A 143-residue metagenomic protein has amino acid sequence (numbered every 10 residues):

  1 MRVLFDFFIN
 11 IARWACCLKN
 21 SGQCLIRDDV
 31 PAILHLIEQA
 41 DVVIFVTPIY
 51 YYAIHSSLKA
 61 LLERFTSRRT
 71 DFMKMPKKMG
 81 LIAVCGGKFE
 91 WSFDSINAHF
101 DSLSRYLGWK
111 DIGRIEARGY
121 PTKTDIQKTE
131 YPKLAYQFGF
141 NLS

Functional and structural regions predicted by a protein language model:
M1-T47, Y52-R68, E116, T124-D125 (+1 more regions): N-terminal beta1-alpha1-beta2 submodule of the flavodoxin-like/Rossmannoid cofactor-binding fold
M73-R114: Short, glycine-/small-residue-rich phosphate/pyrophosphate-handling segment
V84, G119-T124: A short acidic, helix-capping loop that chelates divalent metal ions and anchors anionic groups
